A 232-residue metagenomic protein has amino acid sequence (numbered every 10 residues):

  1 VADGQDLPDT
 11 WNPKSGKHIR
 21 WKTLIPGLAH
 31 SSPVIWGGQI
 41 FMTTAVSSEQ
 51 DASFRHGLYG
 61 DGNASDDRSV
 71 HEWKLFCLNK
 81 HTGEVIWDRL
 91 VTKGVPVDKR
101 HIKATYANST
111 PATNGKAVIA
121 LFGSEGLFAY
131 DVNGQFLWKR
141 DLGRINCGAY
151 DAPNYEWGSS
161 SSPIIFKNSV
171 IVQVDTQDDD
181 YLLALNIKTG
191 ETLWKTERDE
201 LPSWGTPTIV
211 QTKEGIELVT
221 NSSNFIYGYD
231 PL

Functional and structural regions predicted by a protein language model:
V1-L232: Noncatalytic, solvent-exposed loop/strand surfaces of beta-propeller-type extracellular/periplasmic domains
